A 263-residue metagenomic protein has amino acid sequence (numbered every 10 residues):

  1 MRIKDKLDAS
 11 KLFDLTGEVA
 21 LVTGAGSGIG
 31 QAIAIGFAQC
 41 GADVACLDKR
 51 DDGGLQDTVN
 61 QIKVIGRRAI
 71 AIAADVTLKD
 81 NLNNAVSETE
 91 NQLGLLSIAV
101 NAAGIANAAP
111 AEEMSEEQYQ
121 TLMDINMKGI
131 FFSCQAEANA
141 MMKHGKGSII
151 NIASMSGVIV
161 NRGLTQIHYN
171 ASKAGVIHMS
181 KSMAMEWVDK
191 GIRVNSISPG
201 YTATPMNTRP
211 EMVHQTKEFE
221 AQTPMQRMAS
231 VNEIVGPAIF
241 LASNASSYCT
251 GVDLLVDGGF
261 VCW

Functional and structural regions predicted by a protein language model:
R2-D14, I239, T250-W263: Short C-terminal tail/terminal secondary-structure segment of NAD(P)H-dependent dehydrogenase/reductase domains
V19, G26-G28: Conserved glycine-rich cofactor-binding loop
C40-D57: Conserved glycine-rich Rossmann-like NAD(P)H-binding loop of the short-chain dehydrogenase/reductase
P110-A111, S115-M123, F219: Substrate-binding pocket helix/loop in short-chain dehydrogenase/reductase
C134, S172, S180: Active-site helix of classical SDR
N139, M185-D189, S247: Alpha-helical segment proximal to the catalytic Tyr-Lys
S154: Residue(s) in the substrate-gating loop at a strand-loop-helix junction that position the organic substrate next
